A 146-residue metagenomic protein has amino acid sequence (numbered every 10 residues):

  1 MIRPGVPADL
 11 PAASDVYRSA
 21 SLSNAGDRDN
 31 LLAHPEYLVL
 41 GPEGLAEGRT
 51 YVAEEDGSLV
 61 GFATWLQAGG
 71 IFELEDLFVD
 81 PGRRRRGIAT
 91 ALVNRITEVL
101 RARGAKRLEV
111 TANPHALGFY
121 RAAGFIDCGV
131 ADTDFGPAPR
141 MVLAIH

Functional and structural regions predicted by a protein language model:
M1-D15: A short beta-loop-alpha structural element at the N-terminal edge of CoA-dependent acyl/N-acetyltransferase catalytic
S14, R18-L40: Conserved GNAT-fold acetyl-CoA-binding loop/helix
G41-V52, E73: A short helix-loop-beta-strand connector motif used in the catalytic cores of GNAT acetyltransferases and, in some
V52, S58-L66, E73-F78: Conserved beta-strand in the GNAT
V79, R85-E98, A122: Conserved acetyl-CoA-binding loop-helix of GNAT-fold acetyltransferases
K106, V110-H115, A123, G129-H146: C-terminal "cap" of GNAT-fold acetyltransferases
